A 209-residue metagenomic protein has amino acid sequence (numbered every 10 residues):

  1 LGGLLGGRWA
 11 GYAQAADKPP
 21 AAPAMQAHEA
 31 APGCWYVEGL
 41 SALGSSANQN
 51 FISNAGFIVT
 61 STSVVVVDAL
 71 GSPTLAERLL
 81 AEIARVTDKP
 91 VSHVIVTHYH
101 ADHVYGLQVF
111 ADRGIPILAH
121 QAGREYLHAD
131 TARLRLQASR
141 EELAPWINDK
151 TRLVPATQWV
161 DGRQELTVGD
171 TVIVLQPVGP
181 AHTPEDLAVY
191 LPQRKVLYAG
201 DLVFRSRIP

Functional and structural regions predicted by a protein language model:
L1-A16: N-terminal export signals
A24-V37: Short Gly/Thr-rich strand-loop-strand
Q26, N54-I58, D186-Y190: Short, surface-exposed beta-strand/loop micro-motifs that present aromatic residues
Y36-E38, V65-V67, S92-V96, I117-A119 (+4 more regions): Structural recognition of the beta-strand scaffold that forms the well-ordered cores of secreted hydrolase catalytic
V37-S53, A129, L136, S206-I208: Acidic/histidine-rich helix-loop elements that form or flank divalent-metal/phosphate-binding sites at the catalytic
L43-S53, V59-H93: Pre-active-site segment of Zn-dependent metallo-hydrolases
S63-V65, A69-P73, E165-T167, V172-P209: Metallo-beta-lactamase
A81-Q158, G162-E165, P184: Active-site HxH/HxHxD metal-binding segment of metal-dependent hydrolases
